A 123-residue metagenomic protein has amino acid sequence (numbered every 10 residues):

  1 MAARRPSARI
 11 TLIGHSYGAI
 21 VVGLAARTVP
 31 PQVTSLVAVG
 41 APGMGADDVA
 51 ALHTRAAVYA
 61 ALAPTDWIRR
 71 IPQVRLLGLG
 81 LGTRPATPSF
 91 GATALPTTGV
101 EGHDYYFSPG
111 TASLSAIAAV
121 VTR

Functional and structural regions predicted by a protein language model:
M1-A8, A26-R123: Lipolytic serine-hydrolase domain surface
I13-V22: Gly/Ala-rich beta-loop-alpha elbow adjacent to hydrolase catalytic centers
